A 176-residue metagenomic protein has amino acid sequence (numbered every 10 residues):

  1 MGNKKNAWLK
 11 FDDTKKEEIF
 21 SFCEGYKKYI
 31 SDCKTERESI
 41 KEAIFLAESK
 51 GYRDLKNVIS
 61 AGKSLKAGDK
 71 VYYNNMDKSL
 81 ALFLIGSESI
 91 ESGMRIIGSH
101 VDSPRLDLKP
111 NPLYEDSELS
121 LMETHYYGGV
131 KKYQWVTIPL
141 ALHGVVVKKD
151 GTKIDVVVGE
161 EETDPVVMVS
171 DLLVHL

Functional and structural regions predicted by a protein language model:
M1-L176: N-terminal hydrophobic/helix-forming segments and targeting peptides
